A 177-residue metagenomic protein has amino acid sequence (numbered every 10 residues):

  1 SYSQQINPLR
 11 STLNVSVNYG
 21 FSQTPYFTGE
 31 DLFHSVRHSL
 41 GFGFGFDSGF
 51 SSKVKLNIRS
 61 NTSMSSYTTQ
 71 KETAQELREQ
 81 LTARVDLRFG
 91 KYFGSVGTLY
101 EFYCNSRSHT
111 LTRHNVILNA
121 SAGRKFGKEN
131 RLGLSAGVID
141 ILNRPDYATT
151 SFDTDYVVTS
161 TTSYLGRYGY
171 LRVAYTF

Functional and structural regions predicted by a protein language model:
S1-F177: Exposed, low-structure sequence patches enriched in small/polar residues
